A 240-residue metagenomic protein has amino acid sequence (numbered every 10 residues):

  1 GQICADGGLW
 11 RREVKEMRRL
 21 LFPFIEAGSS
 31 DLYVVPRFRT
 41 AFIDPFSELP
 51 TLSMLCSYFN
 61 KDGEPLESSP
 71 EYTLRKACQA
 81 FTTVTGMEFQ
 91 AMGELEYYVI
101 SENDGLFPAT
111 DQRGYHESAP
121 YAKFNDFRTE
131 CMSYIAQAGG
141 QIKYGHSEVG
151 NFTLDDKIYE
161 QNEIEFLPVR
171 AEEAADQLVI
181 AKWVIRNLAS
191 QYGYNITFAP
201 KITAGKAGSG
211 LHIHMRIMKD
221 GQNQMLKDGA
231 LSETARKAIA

Functional and structural regions predicted by a protein language model:
G1-N151, V169-I180, Y194: ATP/Mg2+-dependent ligation/transfer catalytic cores
E48, F89, D156, L188-S190 (+1 more regions): A generic structural signal for short, solvent-exposed coil/turn residues that cap or connect secondary-structure
E94-P108, N151-E165, A199-G221: Histidine-centered divalent-metal-coordination microenvironment in nucleic-acid enzymes
M132, H146, L167, S232-A240: Catalytic cores of secreted/periplasmic or lumenal enzymes
I164-F166, R170, R186: Phosphate-binding chemistry for phosphorylated carbohydrates and sugar-nucleotides
L178-A240: Glycine-rich anion/phosphate-binding loop at the beta-strand->alpha-helix junction
